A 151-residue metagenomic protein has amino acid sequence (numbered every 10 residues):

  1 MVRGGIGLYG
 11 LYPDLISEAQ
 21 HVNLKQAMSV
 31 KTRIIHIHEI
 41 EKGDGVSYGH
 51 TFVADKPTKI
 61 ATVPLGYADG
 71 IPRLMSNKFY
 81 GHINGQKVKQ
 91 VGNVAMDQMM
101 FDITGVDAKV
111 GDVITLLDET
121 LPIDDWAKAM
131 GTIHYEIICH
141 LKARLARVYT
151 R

Functional and structural regions predicted by a protein language model:
M1-R151: Active-site anion/phosphate-binding pocket segments in diverse small-molecule metabolic enzymes
